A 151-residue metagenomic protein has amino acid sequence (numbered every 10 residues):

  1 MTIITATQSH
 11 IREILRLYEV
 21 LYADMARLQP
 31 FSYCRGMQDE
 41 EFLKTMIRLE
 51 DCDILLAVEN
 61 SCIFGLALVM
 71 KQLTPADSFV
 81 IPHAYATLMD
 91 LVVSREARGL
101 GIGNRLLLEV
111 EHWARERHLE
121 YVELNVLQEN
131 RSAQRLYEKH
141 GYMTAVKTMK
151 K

Functional and structural regions predicted by a protein language model:
T2-R16: A short beta-loop-alpha structural element at the N-terminal edge of CoA-dependent acyl/N-acetyltransferase catalytic
Y22-L43: Conserved GNAT-fold acetyl-CoA-binding loop/helix
K44-L56, T87: A short helix-loop-beta-strand connector motif used in the catalytic cores of GNAT acetyltransferases and, in some
L56, C62-K71, T87, V92: Conserved beta-strand in the GNAT
T74-A76, E123-L127, Q134, E138-K139 (+1 more regions): Conserved catalytic-core motifs of GNAT/GCN5-like acyltransferases
F79-R95, N125, K147-K150: Conserved acetyl-CoA binding element of GNAT-fold acetyltransferases
D90-V93, G99-H112, E116, R135 (+1 more regions): Conserved acetyl-CoA-binding loop-helix of GNAT-fold acetyltransferases
A114-N125: Conserved GNAT acetyl-CoA-binding A-motif
